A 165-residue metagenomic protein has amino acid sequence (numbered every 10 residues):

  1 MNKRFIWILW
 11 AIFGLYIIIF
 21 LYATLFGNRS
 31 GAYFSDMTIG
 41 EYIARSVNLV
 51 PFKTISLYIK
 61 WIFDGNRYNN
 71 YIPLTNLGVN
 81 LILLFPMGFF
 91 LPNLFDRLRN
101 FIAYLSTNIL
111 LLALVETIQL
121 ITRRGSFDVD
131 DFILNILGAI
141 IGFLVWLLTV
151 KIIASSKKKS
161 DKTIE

Functional and structural regions predicted by a protein language model:
M1-R124, V129, F143-E165: Bulky hydrophobic segments
